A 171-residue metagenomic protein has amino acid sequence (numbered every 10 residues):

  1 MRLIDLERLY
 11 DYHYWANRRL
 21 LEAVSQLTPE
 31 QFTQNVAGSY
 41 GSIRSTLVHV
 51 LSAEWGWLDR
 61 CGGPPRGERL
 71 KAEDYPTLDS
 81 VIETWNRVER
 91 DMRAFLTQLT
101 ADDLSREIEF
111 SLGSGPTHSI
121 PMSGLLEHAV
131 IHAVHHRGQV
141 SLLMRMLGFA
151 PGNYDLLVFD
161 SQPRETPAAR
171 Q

Functional and structural regions predicted by a protein language model:
E7-K71, L112-Q171: Short, contiguous alpha-helical
P64-S105: Helix-adjacent hinge/juxtasegments
I108-F110: Short acidic-hydrophobic surface loop/beta-edge motif
